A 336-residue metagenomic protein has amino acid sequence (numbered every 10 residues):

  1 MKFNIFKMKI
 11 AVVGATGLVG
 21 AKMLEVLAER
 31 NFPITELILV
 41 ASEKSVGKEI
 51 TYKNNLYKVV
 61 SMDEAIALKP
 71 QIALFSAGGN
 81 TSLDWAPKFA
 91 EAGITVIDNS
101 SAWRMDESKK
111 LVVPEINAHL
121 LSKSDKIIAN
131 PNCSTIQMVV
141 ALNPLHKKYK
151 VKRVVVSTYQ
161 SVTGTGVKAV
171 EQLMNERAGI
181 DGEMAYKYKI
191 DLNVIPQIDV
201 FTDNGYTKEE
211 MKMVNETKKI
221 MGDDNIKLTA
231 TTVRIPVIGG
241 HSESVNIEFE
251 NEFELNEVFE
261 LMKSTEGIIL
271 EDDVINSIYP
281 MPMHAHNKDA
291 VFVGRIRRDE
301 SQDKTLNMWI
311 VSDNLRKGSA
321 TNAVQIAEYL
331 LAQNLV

Functional and structural regions predicted by a protein language model:
K2-I190, N225-K227, V291-F292, I296-Q302 (+3 more regions): N-terminal Rossmann-like NAD(P) cofactor-binding subdomain of oxidoreductases, focused on the glycine-rich
A73, V162-V336: Charged docking surfaces used in two-component/phosphorelay signaling
